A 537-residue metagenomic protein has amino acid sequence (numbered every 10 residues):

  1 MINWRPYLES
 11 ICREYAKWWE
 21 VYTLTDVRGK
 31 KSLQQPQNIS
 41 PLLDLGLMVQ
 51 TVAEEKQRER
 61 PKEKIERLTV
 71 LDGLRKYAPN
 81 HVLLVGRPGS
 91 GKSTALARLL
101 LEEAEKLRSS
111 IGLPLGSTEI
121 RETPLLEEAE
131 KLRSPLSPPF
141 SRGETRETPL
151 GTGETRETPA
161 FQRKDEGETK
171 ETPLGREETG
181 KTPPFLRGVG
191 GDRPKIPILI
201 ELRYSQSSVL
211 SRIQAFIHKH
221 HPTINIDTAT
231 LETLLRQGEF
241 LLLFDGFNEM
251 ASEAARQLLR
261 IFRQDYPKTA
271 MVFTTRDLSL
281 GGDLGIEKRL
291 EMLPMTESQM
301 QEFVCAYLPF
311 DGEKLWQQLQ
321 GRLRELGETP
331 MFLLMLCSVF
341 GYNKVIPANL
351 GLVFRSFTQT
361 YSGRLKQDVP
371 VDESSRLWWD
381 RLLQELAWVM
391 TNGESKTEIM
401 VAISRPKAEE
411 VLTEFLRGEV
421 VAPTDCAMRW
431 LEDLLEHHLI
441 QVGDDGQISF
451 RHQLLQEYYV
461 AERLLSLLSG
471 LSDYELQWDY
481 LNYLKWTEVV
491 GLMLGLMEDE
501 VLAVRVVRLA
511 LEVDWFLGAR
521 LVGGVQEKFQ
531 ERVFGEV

Functional and structural regions predicted by a protein language model:
I2-W19, T23-Q34, M48-G116, P173 (+3 more regions): P-loop NTPase signaling cores
Q37, V52, L210, K219 (+2 more regions): Extended helical regulatory/linker subdomains that flank P-loop NTPase cores
L100, Q320-K344, R355-T358, L383-E394 (+3 more regions): Short, amphipathic alpha-helical segments that act as regulatory/interfacial helices in nucleotide-processing proteins
K106, K131, R146, R156-E157 (+1 more regions): Asparagine/serine/threonine-enriched low-complexity, disordered tracts, especially those forming N-linked glycosylation
E119-E122, E127-A129, E144-E147, A160 (+2 more regions): Acidic, Ala/Val/Gly-enriched low-complexity intrinsically disordered segments
R142-G143, G153, R187-G188: Glycine-biased, low-complexity coil/linker segments
A387-V389, I399, E414, A461-V537: Hydrophobic repeat-domain scaffold segments
